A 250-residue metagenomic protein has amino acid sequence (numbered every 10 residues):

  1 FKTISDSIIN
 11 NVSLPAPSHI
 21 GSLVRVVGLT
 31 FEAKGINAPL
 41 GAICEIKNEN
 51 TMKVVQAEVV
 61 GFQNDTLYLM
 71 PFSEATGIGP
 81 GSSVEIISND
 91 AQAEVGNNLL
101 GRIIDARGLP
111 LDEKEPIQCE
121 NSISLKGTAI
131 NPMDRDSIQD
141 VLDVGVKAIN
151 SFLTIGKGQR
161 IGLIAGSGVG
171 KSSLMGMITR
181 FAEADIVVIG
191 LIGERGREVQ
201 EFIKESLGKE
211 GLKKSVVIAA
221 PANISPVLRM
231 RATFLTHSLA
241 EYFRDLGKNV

Functional and structural regions predicted by a protein language model:
F1-D143: Acidic-enriched and Gly/Ser
N11, N89-A93, E113-K114, N150-L153 (+3 more regions): A generic local secondary-structure boundary/capping motif
P39-A42, K47-N50, I178-F181, K204-K209 (+1 more regions): Short, solvent-exposed amphipathic alpha-helical segments in soluble enzyme and RNA/protein-processing domains
S82-V84, N98, L111-Q159, I164 (+2 more regions): P-loop NTPase nucleotide-binding/switch module
R160-G162, I186-V188, V216, N249-V250: Residue-level preference for the first positions of well-ordered beta-strands
V169: ATP-binding Walker
S172-K214, D245: Conserved P-loop
V227-V250: Phosphate-binding/switch loop-helix module in NTP-utilizing enzymes
